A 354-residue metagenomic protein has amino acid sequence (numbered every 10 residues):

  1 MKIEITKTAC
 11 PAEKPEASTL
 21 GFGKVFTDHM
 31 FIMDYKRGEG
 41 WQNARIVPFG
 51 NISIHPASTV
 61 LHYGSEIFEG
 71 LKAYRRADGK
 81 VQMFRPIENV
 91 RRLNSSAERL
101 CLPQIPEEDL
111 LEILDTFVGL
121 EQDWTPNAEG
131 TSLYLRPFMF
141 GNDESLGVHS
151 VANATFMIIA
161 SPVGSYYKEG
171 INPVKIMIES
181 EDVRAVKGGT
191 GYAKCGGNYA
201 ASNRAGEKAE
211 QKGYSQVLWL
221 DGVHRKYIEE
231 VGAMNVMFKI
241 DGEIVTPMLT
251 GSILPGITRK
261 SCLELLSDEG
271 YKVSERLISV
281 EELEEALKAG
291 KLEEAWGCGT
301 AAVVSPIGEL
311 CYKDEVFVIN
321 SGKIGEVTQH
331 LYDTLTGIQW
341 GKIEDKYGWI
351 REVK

Functional and structural regions predicted by a protein language model:
M1-F117, S145-K354: Helix-start/capping segments and mature chain N-termini
E107-D109, F117-G130: Charged, gly/pro-rich active-site loop segments
L120, G141-N142: Intrinsically disordered, low-complexity linker/loop segments enriched in Gly/Pro and charged/polar residues
P126-R136, F140: Extended, Lys/Arg-enriched charged tracts that mediate electrostatic binding to polyanionic substrates
